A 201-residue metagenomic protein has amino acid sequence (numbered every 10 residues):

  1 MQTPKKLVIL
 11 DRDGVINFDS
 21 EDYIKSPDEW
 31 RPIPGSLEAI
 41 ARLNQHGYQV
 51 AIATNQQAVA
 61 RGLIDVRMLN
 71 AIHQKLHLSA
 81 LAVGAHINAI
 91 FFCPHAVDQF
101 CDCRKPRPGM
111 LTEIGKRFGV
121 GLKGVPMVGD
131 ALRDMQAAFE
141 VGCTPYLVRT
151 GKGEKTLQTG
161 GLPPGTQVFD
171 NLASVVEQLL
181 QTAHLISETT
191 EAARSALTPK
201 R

Functional and structural regions predicted by a protein language model:
M1-R12, E177, Q181-R201: Non-catalytic pre-domain segments flanking phosphatase-related domains
Q2-Q49: Active-site neighborhood of HAD-like aspartate-dependent phosphohydrolases
S36, I40-H73, H86-Q99, A138: Substrate-recognition element of Asp-dependent hydrolases with the DxDx(T/V) motif
G62-H77, D102-G115: Short, electropositive alpha-helical surface patch
D102-M135: Conserved Lys-Pro-Asp/Glu-containing loop-to-beta segment of HAD-superfamily phosphomonoesterases, centered on
M127-Q167: Acidic, Mg2+-coordinating phosphoryl-transfer loop and its flanking beta/alpha structural elements, shared across
T166-S174: Short acidic-hydrophobic, aromatic-tinged amphipathic segments that line or gate anion-handling sites
